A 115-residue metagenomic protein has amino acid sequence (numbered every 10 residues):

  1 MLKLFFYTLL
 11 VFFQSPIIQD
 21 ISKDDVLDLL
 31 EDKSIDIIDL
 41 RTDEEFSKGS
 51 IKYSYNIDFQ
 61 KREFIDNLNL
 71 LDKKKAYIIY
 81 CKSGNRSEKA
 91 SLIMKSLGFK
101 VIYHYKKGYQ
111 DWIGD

Functional and structural regions predicted by a protein language model:
L2-L27, I35, E44-K75, K82-D115: Rhodanese-like catalytic fold shared by cysteine-dependent sulfurtransferases and DSP/PTP-type phosphatases
E31: A solvent-exposed beta-alpha-beta segment
I37-D39: Structural scaffold elements adjacent to functional motifs in cytosolic proteins
